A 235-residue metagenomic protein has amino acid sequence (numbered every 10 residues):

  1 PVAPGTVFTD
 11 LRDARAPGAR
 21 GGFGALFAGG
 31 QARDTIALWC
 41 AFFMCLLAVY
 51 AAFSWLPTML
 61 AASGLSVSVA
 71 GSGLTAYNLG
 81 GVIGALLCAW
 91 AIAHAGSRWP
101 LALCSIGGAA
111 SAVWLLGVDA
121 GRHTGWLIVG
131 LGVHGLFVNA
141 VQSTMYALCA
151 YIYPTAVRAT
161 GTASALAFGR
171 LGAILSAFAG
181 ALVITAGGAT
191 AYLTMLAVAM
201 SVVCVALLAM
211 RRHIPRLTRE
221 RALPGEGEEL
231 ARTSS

Functional and structural regions predicted by a protein language model:
P1-D34, T218-S235: Intracellular cytosolic loops and amphipathic helices of Major Facilitator Superfamily
F27-L86: Extracytoplasmic gate region of multi-pass secondary transporters
L79, A150-T185: A late C-terminal transmembrane helix in Major Facilitator Superfamily
A85-G96, I184: Helix-to-loop junctions at the C-terminal end of transmembrane segments in multipass secondary transporters
H94-S105: Cytoplasmic membrane-interface "Motif A"-like loop-to-helix N-cap segments of 12-TM Major Facilitator Superfamily
G107-A120: C-terminal ends and interior cores of transmembrane alpha-helices in multi-pass membrane transporters/permeases
I184-A199: A membrane-interface helix-boundary motif in multi-pass transporters
A197-G225: Multi-pass alpha-helical transporter architecture, strongest for 12-TM Major Facilitator/SLC carriers used
